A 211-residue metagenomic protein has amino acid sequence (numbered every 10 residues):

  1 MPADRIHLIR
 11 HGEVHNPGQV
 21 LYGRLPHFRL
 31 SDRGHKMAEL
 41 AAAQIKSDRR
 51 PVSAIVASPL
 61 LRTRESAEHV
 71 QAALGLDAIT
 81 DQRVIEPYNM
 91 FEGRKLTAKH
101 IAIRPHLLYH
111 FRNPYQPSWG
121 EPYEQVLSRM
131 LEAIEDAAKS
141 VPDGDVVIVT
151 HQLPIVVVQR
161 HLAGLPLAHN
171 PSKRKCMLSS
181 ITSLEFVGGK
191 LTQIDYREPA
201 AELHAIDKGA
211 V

Functional and structural regions predicted by a protein language model:
M1-D4, L76-T80, E86-A98, K139-G144 (+1 more regions): Acidic, low-complexity terminal tails and accessory targeting/binding regions of phosphate-metabolizing enzymes
P2-E13, H100-L108: Short coil-to-beta-strand
R5-I9, G144-T150, P154: Beta-strand elements within well-structured catalytic alpha/beta cores of enzymes that handle phosphate/sulfate esters
I9-D77: Active-site-proximal alpha-helix that buttresses catalytic centers in soluble enzyme cores
V14, P154-I155: Short active-site segment of divalent metal-dependent hydrolases/proteases that encodes the spacing between
D48-P51, A137-D145: Glycine-rich phosphate-binding loop signature in dinucleotide/nucleotide-binding domains
A57-S58, S128, V149-T150: Short beta-strand scaffold positions
P105-Q125: Short glycine/proline- and acidic residue-enriched helix-loop micro-motifs that form flexible lids or anion-recognition
